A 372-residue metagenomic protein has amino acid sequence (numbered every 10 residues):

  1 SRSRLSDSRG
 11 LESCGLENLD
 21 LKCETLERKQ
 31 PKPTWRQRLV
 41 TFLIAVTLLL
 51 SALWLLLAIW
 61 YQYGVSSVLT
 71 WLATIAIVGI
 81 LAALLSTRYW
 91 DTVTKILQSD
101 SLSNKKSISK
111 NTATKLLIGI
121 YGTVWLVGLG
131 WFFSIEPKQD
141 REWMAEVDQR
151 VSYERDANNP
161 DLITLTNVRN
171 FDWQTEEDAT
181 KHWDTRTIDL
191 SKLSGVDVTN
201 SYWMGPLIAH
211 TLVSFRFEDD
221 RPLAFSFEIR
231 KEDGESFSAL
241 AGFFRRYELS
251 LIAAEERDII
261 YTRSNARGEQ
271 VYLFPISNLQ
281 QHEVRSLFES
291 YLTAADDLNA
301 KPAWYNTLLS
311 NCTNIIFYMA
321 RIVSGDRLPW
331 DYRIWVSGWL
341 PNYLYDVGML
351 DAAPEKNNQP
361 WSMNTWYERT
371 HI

Functional and structural regions predicted by a protein language model:
D7, N18-D20, D100, N104: Intrinsic-disorder-associated, low-complexity terminal segments enriched in Asp/Asn/His/Tyr and depleted of Lys/Arg
L39-W90: Membrane-embedded alpha-helical segments of integral membrane proteins
K110-I135: Internal/C-terminal transmembrane anchor helices
E136-S152: Alpha-helical transmembrane signal-anchor/signal-peptide segments
I163, Q174-V271: Glycine-rich catalytic cores of cysteine/serine-nucleophile enzymes that process amide/ester linkages in cell-envelope
A254-W335: Active-site nucleophile-His-acid catalytic modules used for acyl/amide transfer and hydrolysis across diverse enzymes
S337-I372: A cross-kingdom marker for long, charged
